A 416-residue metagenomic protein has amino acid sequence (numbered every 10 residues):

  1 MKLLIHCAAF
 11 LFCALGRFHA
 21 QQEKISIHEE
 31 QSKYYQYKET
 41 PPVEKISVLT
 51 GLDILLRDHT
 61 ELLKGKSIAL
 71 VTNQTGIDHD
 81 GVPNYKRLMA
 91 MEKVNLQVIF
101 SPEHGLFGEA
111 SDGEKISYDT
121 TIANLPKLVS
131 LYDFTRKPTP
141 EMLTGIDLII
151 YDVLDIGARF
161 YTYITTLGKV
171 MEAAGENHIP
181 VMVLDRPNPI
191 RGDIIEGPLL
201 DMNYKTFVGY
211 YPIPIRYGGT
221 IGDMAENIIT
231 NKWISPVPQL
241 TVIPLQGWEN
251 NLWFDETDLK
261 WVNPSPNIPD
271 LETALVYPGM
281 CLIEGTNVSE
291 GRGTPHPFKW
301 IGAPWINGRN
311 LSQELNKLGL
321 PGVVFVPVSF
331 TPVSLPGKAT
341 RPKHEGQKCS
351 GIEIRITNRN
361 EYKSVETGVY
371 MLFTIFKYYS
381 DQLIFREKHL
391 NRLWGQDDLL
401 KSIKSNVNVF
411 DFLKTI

Functional and structural regions predicted by a protein language model:
M1-T40: Bacterial Sec-dependent N-terminal signal peptides
N95-E103, L184: Short internal beta-strands
G108-D112, M182-Y204: Glycine-rich, charge-decorated loop segments at or immediately adjacent to ligand/cofactor-binding or catalytic sites
D112, I116-G145, A158: Glycine-rich oxoanion-binding loops at beta->alpha junctions
D155-L167: Glycine/threonine-rich flexible loop motifs
K205-Y277: Conserved anion/nucleotide-ligand pocket segment
W248-V333: Glycine-rich, aromatic-lined ligand/substrate-binding cores of catalytic and carbohydrate-binding domains
G302-T415: Conserved functional hotspot residues or short segments at active or partner-binding sites across diverse domains
